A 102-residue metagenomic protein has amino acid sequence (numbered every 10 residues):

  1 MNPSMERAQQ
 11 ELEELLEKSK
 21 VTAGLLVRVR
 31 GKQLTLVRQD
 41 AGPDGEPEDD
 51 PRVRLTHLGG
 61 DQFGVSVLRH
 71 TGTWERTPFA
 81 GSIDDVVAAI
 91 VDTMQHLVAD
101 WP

Functional and structural regions predicted by a protein language model:
M1-E46: Negatively charged, low-complexity tracts enriched in Asp/Glu with abundant Ser/Thr
P3, V67-P102: Mixed-charge, Lys/Arg-enriched low-complexity segments
K32, P43-E46, G60, T73 (+1 more regions): Intrinsically disordered, low-complexity regions
V37-V67: Short, conserved beta-strand/beta-arch hydrophobic-aromatic motifs that form part of recognition grooves or interface
